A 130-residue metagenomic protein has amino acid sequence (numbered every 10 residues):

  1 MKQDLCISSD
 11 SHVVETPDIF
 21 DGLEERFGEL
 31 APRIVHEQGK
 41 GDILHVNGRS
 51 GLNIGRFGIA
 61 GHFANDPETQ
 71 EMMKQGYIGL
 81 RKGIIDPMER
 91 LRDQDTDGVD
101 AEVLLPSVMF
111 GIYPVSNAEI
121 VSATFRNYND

Functional and structural regions predicted by a protein language model:
M1-D130: Helix-coil boundary/capping segments in enzymes
